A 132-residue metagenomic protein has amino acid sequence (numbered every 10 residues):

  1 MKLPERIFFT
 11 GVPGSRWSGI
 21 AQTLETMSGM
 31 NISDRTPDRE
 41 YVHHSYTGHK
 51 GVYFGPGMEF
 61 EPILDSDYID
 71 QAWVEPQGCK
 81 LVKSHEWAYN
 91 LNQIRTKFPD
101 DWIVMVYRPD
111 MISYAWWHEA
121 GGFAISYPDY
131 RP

Functional and structural regions predicted by a protein language model:
M1-E75: PAPS-dependent sulfotransferase catalytic core
K80-P132: PAPS-dependent sulfotransferase catalytic domain
